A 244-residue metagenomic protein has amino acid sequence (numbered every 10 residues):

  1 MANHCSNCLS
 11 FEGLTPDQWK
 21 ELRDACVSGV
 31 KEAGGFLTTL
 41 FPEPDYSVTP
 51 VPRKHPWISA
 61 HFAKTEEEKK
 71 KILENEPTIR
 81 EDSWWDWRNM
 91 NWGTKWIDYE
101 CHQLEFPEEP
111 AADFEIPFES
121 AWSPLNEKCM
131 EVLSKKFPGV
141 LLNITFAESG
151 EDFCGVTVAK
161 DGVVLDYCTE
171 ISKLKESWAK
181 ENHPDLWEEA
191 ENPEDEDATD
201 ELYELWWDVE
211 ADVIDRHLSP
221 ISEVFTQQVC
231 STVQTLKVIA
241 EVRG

Functional and structural regions predicted by a protein language model:
M1-G244: Intrinsic low-complexity, intrinsically disordered or marginally ordered coil/linker segments
